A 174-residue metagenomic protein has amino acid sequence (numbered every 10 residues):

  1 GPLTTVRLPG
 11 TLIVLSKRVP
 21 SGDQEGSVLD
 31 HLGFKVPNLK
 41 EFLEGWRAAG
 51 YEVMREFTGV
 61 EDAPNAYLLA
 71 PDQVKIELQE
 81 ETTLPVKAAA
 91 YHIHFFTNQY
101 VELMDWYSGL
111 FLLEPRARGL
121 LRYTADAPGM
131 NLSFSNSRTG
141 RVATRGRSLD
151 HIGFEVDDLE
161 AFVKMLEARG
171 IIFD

Functional and structural regions predicted by a protein language model:
G1, S27-F34, Q79-D105, L110 (+3 more regions): N-terminal beta-strand motif that seeds the catalytic metal site of vicinal oxygen chelate
P2-S27, L68-T82, E114-S148: Conserved short beta-strand elements that form part of the metal-binding/catalytic scaffold of enzyme active sites
T11, Y51, L112-L113, I171: Short aromatic/hydrophobic-glycine micro-motifs
S16-H31, K40, R47-P64, R138-T144 (+3 more regions): A cross-kingdom feature marking solvent-exposed beta-strand/loop segments within repeated, beta-rich binding/scaffold
L43-F95, R118, T124-D126, S133 (+2 more regions): Vicinal oxygen chelate
A70, Q99, D158: Acidic di-acidic motifs
